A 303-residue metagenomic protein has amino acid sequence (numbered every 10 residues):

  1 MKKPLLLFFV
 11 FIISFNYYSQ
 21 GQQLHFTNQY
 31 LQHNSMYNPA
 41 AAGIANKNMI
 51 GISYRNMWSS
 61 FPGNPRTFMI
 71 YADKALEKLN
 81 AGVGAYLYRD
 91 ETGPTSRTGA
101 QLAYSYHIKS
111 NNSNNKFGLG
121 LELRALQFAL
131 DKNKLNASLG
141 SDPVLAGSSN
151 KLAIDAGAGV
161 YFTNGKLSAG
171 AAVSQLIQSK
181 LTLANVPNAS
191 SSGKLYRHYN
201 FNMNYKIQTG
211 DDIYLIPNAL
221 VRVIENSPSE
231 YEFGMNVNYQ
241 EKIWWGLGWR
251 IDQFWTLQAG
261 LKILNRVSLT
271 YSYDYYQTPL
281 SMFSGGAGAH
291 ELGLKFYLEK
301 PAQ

Functional and structural regions predicted by a protein language model:
M1-P4, S110-N112: Positively charged n-region of N-terminal signal peptides that target proteins for export
K3-L5, Q22-Q23: Short, basic/polar N-terminal leader/transit segment immediately after the initiator methionine
P4-F15: Sec-dependent N-terminal signal peptides
Q20-Q303: Subset of outer-membrane beta-barrel
